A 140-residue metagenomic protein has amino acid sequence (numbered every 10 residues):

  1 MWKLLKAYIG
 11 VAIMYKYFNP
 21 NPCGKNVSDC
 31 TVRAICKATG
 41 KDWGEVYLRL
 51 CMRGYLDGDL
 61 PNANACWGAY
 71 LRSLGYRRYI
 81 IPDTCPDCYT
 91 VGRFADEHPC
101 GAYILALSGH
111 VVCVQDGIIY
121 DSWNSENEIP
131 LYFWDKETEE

Functional and structural regions predicted by a protein language model:
W2-L60, A65, A69, S73-L74: Active-site nucleophile-adjacent alpha helix/oxyanion-hole segment immediately C-terminal to the catalytic cysteine
R53-G109, Q115-N124, Y132: Conserved active-site-adjacent core of cysteine acyl-enzyme catalytic domains
Y132-E140: Charged phosphate-binding loop/patch that engages nucleotide di/tri-phosphates or the phosphate backbone of nucleic
